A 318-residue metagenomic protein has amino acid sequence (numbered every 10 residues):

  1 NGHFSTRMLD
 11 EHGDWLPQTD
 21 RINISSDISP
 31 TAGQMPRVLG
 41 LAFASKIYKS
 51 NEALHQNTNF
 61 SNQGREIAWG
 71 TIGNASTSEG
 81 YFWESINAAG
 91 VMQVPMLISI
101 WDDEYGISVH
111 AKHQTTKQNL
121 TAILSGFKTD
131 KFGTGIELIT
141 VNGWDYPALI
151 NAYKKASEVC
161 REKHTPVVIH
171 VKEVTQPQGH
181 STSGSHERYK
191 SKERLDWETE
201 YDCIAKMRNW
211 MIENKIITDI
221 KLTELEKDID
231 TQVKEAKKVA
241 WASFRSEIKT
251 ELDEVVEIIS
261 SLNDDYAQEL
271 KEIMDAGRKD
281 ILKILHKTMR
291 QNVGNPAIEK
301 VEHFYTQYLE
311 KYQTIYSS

Functional and structural regions predicted by a protein language model:
N1-S99, G106, H110-K128: Cofactor-binding active-site loop characterized by glycine-rich and histidine/acidic residues
K49, F60-E66, K117-K155, T199-D228: Conserved thiamine diphosphate
T77-S78, E104-S108, Y146-L149, T175-H180 (+2 more regions): Flexible loop/turn segments at secondary-structure boundaries
F82-S85, N151-E158: Glycine-rich, charged/polar anion/phosphate-binding loops that engage phosphate groups from diverse ligands
E158-T165: Long, amphipathic alpha-helical stalk/connector segments used for oligomerization, subunit docking, or mechanical
P177-G179, S183-S318: Conserved acidic/glycine
